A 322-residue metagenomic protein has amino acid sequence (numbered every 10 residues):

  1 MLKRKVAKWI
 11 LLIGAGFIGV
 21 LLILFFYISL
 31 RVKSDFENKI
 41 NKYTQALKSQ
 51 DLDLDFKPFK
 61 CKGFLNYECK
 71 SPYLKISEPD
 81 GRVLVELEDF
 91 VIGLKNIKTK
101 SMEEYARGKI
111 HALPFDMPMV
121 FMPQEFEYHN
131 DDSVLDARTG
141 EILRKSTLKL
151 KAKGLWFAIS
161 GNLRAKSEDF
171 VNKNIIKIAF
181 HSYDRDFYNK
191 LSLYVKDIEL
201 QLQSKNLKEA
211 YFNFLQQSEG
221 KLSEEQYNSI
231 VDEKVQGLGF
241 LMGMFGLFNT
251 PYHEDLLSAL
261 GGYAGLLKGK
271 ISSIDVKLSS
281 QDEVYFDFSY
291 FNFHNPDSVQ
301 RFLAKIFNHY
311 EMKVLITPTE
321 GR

Functional and structural regions predicted by a protein language model:
M1-V6: N-terminal Lys/Arg-rich, disordered targeting/topogenic segments
K8-F26: Hydrophobic membrane-insertion alpha-helices, especially the h-region of bacterial N-terminal signal peptides
V20-R322: Glycine-rich, small/hydroxylated-residue low-complexity segments
